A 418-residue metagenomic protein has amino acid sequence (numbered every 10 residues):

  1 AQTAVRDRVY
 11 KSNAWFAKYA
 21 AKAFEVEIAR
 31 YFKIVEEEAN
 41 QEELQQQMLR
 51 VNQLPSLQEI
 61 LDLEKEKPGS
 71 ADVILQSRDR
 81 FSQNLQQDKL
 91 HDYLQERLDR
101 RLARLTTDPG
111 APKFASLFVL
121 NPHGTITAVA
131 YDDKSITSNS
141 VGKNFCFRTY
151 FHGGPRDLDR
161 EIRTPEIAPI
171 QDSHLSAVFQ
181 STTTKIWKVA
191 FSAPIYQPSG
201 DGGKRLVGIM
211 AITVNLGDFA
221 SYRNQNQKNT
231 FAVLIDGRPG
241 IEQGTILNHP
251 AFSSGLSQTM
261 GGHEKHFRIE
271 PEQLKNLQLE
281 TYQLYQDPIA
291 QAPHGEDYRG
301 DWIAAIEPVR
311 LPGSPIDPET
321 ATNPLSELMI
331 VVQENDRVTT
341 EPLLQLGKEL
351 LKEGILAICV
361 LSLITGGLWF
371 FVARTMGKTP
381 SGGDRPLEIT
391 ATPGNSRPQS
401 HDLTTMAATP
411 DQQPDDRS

Functional and structural regions predicted by a protein language model:
A1-N84, P109-A115, D172-H174, W187-V189 (+1 more regions): Juxtamembrane extracytoplasmic/periplasmic/luminal helical "stalk" adjacent to the first N-terminal
A1-T3, S221-R223, D317-E319, D336-A357: Membrane-interface helix-start motif
R30-Q47, R104-D132, R160-T164, A168-S173 (+3 more regions): Short N-terminal helix-loop-first-beta-strand/juxtamembrane motif that initiates sensory/input modules
I60, R160, R205, G217-L325 (+1 more regions): Intrinsic low-complexity, intrinsically disordered coil/linker regions enriched in small/polar and charged residues
R80-R100, K134-F179, L206, A251-R299: Extracytoplasmic/periplasmic sensor domains and loops in membrane signaling proteins
A103-F118, V129-Y222: Extracytoplasmic/periplasmic ligand-binding sensor regions of membrane-associated signaling proteins
E353, A357-K378: Cytosolic-side ends of inner-membrane transmembrane helices, especially those that anchor bacterial signal-transduction
K378-S418: Cytoplasmic C-terminal tails of single-pass
